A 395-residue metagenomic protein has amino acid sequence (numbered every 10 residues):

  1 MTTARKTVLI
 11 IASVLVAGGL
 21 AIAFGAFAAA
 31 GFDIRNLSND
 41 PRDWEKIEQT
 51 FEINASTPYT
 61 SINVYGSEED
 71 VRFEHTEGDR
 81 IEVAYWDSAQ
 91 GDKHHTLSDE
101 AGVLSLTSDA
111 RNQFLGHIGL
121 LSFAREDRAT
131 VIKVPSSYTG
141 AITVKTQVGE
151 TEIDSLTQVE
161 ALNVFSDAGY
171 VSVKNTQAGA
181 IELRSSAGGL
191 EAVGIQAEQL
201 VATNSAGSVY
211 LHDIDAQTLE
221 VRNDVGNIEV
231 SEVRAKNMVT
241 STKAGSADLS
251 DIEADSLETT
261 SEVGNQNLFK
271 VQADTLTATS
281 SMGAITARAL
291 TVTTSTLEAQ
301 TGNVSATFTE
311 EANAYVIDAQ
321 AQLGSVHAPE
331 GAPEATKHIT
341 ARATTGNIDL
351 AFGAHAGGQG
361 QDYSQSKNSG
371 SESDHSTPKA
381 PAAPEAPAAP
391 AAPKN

Functional and structural regions predicted by a protein language model:
M1-A4: N-terminal Lys/Arg-rich, disordered targeting/topogenic segments
K6-F27: Hydrophobic membrane-insertion alpha-helices, especially the h-region of bacterial N-terminal signal peptides
T7, E82, K367-S369: Small/flexible residues
V8, V14, D33-N36, S155 (+4 more regions): Acidic/proline-rich low-complexity IDRs
A26-D109, L120-T143, E150-F165, Y170-K174 (+4 more regions): Short linear S-[DN]-x-LW-Φ motif typified by the pepsin-like aspartic protease active-site region
Q113-G116: Short, charged/polar, Gly/Pro-enriched secondary-structure boundary elements
I118-L121, E330: Beta-strand-rich interaction surfaces with strong enrichment in secreted/lumenal proteins
I181, L190-N395: Short, surface-exposed interaction patches in beta-rich subdomains that mediate adhesion/assembly near membranes
